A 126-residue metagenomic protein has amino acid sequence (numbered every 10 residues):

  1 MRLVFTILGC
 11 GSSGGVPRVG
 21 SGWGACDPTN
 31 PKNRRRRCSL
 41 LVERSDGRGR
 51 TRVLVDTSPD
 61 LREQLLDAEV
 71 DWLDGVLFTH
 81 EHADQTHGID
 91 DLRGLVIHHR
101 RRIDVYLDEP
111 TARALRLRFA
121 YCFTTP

Functional and structural regions predicted by a protein language model:
M1-P126: Binuclear metal-dependent hydrolase catalytic cores
